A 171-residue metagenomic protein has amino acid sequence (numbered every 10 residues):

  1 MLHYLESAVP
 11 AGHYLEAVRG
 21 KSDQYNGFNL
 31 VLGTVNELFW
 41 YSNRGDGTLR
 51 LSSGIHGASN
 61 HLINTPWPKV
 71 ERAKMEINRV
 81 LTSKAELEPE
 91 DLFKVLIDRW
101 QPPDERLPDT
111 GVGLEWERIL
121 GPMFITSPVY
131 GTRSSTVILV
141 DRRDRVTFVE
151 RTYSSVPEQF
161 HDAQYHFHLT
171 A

Functional and structural regions predicted by a protein language model:
M1-A171: N-terminal nucleophile
